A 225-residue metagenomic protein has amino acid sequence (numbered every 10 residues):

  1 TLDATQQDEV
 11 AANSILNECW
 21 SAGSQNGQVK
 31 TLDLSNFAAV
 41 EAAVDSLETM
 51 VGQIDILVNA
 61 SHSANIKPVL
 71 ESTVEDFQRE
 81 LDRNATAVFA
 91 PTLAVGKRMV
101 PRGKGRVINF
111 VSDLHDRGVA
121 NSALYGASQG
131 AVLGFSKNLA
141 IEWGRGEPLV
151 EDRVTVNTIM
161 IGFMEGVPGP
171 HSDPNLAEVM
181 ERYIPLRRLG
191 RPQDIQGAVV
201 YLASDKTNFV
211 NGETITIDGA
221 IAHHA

Functional and structural regions predicted by a protein language model:
T1-V51, A64-N65, E75-D76: Short-chain dehydrogenase/reductase
P68-V69, D76-L81, G169, M180: Substrate-binding pocket helix/loop in short-chain dehydrogenase/reductase
T92-L93, K137: A short, exposed helix-loop element centered on a Lys and neighboring polar residues
K97, I141-R145, N208: Alpha-helical segment proximal to the catalytic Tyr-Lys
I108-A131, S136-K137, I141-L149, F163: Catalytic loop of short-chain dehydrogenase/reductase
R117, R182-L186, V199-V200, N211-A225: Short C-terminal tail/terminal secondary-structure segment of NAD(P)H-dependent dehydrogenase/reductase domains
V150, T155, V210-G212: Short, small/polar-rich loop/turn modules that mediate ligand/substrate recognition or access, typified
